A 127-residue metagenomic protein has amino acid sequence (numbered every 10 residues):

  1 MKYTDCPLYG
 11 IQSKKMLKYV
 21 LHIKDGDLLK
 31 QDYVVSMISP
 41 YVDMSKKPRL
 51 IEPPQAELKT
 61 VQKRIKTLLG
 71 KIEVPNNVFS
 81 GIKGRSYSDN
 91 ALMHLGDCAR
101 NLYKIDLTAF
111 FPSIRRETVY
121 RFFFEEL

Functional and structural regions predicted by a protein language model:
M1-P40: Non-catalytic, polymerase-adjacent accessory regions of viral genome-replication enzymes
I11-V20, L68-L69, E73-V78, F122-F123: N-terminal low-complexity, intrinsically disordered segments
G26-S45, I51, G96-R100, P112: Localized chelating/binding microdomains that coordinate divalent metal ions or stabilize phosphate-bearing
S39-Q62, S80: Short, conserved non-catalytic motifs in the polymerase core
E57-P112: Active-site-proximal segment of RNA-dependent polymerases
A109-E126: Glycine-rich, acidic/polar active-site loops that bind/position phosphate-bearing ligands
